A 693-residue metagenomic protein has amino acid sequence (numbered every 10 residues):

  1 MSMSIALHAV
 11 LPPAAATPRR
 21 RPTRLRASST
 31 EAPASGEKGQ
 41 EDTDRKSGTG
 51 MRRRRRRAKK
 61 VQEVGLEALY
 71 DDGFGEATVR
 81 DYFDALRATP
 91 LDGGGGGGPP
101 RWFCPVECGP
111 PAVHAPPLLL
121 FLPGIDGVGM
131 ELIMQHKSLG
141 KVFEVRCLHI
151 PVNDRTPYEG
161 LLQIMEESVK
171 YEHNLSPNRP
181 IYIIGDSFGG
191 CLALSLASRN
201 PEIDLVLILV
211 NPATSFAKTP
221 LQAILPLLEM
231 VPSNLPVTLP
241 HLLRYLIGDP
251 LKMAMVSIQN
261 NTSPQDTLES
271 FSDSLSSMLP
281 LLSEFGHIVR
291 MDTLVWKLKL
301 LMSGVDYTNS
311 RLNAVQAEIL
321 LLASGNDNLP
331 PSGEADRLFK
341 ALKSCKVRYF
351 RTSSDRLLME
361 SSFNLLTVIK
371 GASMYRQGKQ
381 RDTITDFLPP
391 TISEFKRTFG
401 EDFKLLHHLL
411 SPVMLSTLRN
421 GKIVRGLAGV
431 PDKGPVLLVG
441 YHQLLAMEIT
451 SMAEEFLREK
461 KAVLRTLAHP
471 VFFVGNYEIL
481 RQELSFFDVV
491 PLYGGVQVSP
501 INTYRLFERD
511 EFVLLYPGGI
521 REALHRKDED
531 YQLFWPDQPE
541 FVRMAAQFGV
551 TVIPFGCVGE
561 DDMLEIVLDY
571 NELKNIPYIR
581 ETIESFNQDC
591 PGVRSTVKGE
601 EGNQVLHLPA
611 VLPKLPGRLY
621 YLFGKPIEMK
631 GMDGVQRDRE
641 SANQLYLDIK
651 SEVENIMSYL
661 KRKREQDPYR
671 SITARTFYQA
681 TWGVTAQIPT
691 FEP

Functional and structural regions predicted by a protein language model:
L7-L11, D71-G94, K343-L388: Catalytic active-site module of serine/aspartate enzymes centered on a nucleophile-bearing elbow/loop
Q62-R155: Conserved HGGG/HGGXW glycine-rich cap/lid loop of the alpha/beta-hydrolase fold
E76, A112, F143-I184, S198: Active-site loop/oxyanion-hole signature of alpha/beta-hydrolase fold enzymes
S198, E202-M253: Flexible "cap/lid" loop of the alpha/beta hydrolase fold
A314-Q316, L321-A323: Short beta-strand/loop motif that positions the catalytic acidic residue of the alpha/beta-hydrolase fold
N328-E334: Conserved alpha/beta-hydrolase "acid-adjacent" motif
T367-L406, R505-P693: Non-catalytic C-terminal accessory region of glycerolipid acyltransferases and related lyso-lipid remodeling enzymes
G434-T503, E508-R509, G519-D537: Catalytic core of membrane glycerolipid acyltransferases/transacylases, capturing the structured, soluble-facing
